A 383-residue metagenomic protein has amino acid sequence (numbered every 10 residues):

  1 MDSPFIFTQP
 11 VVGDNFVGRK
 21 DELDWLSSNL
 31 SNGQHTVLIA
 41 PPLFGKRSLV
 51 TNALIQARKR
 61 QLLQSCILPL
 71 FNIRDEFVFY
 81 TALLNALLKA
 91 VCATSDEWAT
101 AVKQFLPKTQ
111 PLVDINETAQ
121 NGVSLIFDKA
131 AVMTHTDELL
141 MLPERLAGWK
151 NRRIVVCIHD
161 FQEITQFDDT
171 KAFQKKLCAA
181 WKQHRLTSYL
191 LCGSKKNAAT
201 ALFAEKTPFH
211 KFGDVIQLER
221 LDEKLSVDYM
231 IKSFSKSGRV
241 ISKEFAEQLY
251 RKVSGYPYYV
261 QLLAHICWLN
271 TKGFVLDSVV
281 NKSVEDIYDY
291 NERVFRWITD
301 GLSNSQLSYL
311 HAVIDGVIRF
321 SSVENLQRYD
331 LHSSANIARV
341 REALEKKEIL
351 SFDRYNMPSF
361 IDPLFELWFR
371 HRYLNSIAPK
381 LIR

Functional and structural regions predicted by a protein language model:
M1-A57, R383: Walker A/P-loop-proximal flanking segment of P-loop NTPase domains
D2-F5, E244, D289-R383: C-terminal leucine-rich, beta-strand-based interaction scaffolds used for sensing/assembly
G33, F71-D75, E163, S194-A199 (+3 more regions): Conserved nucleotide-binding/hydrolysis micro-motifs of P-loop NTPases
I39-F44, S48-V155, I164, T170 (+1 more regions): P-loop NTPase nucleotide-binding core
G148-K150, I154-C157, E163-D169, K176-E205: Sensor-1/coupling segment of RecA-like P-loop NTPase cores
T200-R251, K272-V275: Helix-loop-helix "sensor" segment of P-loop NTPases
A246-K252, Y258-K272, L310-H311, E342: C-terminal helical "lid" of AAA+/P-loop NTPase domains
L269-N291: Conserved C-terminal helix/linker of AAA+ ATPases
